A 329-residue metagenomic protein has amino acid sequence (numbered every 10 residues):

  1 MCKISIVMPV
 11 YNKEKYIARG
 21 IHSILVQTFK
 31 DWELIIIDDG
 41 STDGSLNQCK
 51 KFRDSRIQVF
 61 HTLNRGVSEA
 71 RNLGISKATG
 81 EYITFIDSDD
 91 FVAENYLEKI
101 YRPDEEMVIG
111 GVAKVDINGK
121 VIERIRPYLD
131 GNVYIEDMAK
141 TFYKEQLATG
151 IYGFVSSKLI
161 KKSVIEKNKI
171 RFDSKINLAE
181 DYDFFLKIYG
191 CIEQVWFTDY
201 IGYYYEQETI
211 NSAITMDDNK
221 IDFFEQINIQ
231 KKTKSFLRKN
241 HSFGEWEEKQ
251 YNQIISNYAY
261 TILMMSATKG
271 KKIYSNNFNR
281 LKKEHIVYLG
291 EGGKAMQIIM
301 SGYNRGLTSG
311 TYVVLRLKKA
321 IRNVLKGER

Functional and structural regions predicted by a protein language model:
C2-S5, S23, E33, D183: Cell-envelope/extracellular polymer assembly enzymes that use nucleotide-activated donors
N12-V26: Short, well-formed alpha-helical segments that are part of the catalytic scaffolds of diverse glycosyltransferases
Y16-A18, D43-K51, F91, N95: Acidic helix N-cap motif at the loop->helix transition within catalytic regions of sugar-transfer enzymes
S23, K30, D38-N47, L63 (+1 more regions): A conserved acidic beta->alpha catalytic loop
T62-A78: Glycine-rich, basic loop-to-helix element that forms the pyrophosphate-binding segment of sugar-nucleotide handling
V67, S88-W196, Y203-I221, S242: Donor-binding/catalytic cores of nucleotide-activated saccharide and glycerol-phosphate transferases/polymerases
I83: Short aromatic/hydrophobic "clamp" motif used to bind/position activated sugar donors
A267-R329: Membrane-interface aromatic/basic loop that binds lipid-linked glycans or pyrophosphate carriers, typified by
